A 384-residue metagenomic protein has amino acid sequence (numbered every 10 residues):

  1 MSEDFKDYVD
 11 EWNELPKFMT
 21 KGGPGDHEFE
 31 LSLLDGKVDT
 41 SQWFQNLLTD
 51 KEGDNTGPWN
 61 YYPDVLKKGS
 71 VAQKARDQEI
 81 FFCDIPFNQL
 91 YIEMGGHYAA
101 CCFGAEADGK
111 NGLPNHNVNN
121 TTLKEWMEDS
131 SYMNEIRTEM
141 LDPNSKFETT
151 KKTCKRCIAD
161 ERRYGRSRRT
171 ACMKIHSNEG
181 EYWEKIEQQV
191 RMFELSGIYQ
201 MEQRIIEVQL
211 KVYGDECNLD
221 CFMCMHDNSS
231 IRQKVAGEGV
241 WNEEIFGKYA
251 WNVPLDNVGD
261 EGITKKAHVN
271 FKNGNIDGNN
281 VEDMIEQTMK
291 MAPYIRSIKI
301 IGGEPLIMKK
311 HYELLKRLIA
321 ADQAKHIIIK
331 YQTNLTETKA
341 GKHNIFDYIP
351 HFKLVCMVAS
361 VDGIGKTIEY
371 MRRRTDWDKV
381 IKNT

Functional and structural regions predicted by a protein language model:
M1-S32, D39, Q89-G95, I327-K330 (+3 more regions): Conserved C-terminal portion of the radical SAM core fold that forms the substrate/S-adenosylmethionine-binding
W12, P16, G22-S70, F103-D160: C-terminal accessory region of radical SAM enzymes
E79-D84: Short loop/turn motifs at secondary-structure junctions and domain boundaries
I85, A100-F103, T150-R162, E216-H226: Local cysteine-cluster metal-coordination motifs and their immediate loop/turn environment, predominantly Fe-S cluster
I85-N88, V208: Short loop/turn microsegments at loop-to-beta-strand junctions
R162-V208, E216-L219, V240-N242: Recognition helices and adjacent regulatory flanks at domain boundaries
I205-E216, D227-N280, A292-K309, A321-G341 (+1 more regions): Core AdoMet radical
I285-M291, L315-D322, I345-P350: Leucine-rich repeat
